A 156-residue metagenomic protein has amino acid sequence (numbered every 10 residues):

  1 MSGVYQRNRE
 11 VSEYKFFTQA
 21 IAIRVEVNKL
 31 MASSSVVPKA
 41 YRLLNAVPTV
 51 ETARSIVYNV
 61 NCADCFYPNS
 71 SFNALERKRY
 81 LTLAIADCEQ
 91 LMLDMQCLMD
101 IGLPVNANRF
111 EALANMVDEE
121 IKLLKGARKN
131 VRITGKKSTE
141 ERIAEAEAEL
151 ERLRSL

Functional and structural regions predicted by a protein language model:
M1-L156: Amphipathic alpha-helical assembly/interaction segments
